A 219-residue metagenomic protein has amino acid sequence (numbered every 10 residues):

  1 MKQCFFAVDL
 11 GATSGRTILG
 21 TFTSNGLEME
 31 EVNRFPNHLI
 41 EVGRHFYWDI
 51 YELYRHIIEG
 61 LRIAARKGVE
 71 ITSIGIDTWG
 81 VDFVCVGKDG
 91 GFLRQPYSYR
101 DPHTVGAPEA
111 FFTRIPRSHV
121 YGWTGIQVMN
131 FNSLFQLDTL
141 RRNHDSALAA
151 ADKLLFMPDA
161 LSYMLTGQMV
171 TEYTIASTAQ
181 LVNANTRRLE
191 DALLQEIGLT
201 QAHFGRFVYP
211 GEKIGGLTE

Functional and structural regions predicted by a protein language model:
M1-R94, G106, G122, A150 (+2 more regions): N-terminal glycine/serine-rich phosphate-binding loop of ATP-dependent small-molecule kinases, especially carbohydrate
L10-A12, V120-E219: Gly/Ser/Thr-rich active-site cleft segment
E41-R44, G106-A110, L181-N183, L217: Short, charged, surface-exposed secondary-structure boundary motifs
T78, R100, G211: Residues that line or immediately flank small-molecule/substrate-binding pockets and catalytic motifs
G90-H103, S177, L181: A charged helix-plus-loop insertion that forms the helical arch/lid used to bind and gate nucleic-acid substrates
Y97, D101-P116: Short alpha-helix plus adjacent loop in nuclease-associated cores
